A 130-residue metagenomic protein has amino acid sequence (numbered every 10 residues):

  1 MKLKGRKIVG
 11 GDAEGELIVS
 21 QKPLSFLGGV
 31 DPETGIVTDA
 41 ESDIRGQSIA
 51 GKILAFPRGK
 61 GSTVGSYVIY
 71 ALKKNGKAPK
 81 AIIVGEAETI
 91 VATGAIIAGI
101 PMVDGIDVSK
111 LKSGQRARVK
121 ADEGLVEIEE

Functional and structural regions predicted by a protein language model:
K2-A13, L17-E127: Feature captures the catalytic cores and cofactor-binding loops of soluble hydro-lyases/lyases that act on carboxylate
